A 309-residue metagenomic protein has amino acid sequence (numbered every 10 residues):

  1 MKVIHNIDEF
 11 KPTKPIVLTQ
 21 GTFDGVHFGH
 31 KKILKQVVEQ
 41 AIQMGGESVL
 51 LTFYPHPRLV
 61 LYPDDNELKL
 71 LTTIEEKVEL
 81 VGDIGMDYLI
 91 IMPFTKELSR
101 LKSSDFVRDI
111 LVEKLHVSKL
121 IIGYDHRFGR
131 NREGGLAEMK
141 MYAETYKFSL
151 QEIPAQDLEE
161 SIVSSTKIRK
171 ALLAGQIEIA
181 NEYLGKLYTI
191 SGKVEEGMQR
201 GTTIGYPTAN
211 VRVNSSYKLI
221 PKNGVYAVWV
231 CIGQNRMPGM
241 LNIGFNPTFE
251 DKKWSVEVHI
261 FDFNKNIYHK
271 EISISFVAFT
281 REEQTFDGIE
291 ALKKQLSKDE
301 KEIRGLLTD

Functional and structural regions predicted by a protein language model:
I7-L68, T73: N-terminal catalytic cores of NTP/NDP-binding nucleotidyl/phosphoryl-transfer enzymes
E9-T13, K96-S99, D157-S161: A short acidic, often aromatic-flanked loop/helix-cap motif at beta-alpha or helix-coil junctions that lines enzyme
H27, V81, L120, A180 (+2 more regions): Residue-level signal for inorganic ion chemistry
P57-Y124, F128-Y146: N-terminal Rossmann-like or analogous alpha/beta NTP/dinucleotide-binding catalytic cores that position adenine
A143-M240: Glycine-rich, Lys/Arg-enriched anion-binding loops that position phosphate/diphosphate groups for phosphoryl
G197-D309: Phosphate/ribose-recognition catalytic cores of enzymes acting on nucleotide-derived substrates
